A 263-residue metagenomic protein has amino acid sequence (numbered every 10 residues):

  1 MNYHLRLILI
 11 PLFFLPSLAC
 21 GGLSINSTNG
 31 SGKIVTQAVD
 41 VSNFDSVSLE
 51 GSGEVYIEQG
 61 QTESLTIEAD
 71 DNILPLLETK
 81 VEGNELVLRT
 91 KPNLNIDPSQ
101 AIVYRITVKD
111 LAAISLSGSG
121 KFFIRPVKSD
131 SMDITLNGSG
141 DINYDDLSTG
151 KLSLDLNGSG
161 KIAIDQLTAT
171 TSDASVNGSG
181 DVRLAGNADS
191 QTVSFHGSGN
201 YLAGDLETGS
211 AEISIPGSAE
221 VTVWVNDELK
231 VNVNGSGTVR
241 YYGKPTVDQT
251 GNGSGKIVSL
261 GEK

Functional and structural regions predicted by a protein language model:
M1-L18: Sec-dependent bacterial lipoprotein signal peptides
C20-N137, N143-D155, A163-S172, R183-T192 (+2 more regions): Acidic (Asp/Glu) and glycine-rich low-complexity loops/linkers that are typically intrinsically disordered
G118-G120, G138-G140, G158-G160, G178-G180 (+4 more regions): Periodic glycine anchor positions in long extracellular repeat architectures
G186-A188, T192-D227: Glycine/small-residue-rich hydrophobic helix-like segments
E212, G217-S218, W224-G261: Extracytoplasmic/luminal low-complexity segments enriched in Pro/Gly and acidic/polar residues that act as flexible
